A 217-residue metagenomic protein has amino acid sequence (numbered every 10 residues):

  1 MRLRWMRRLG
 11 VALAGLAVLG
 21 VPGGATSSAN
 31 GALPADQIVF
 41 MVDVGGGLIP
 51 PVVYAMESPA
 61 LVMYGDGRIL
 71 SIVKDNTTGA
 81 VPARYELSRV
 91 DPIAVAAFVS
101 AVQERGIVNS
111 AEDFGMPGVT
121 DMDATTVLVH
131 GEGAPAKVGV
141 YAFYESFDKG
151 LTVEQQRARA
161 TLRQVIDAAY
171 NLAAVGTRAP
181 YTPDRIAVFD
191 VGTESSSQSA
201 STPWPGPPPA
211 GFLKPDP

Functional and structural regions predicted by a protein language model:
R2-A29: Secretory targeting and sorting signals
G24-I49, V53, I107-P217: Short, well-ordered, aromatic-rich surface patches in folded extracellular/luminal domains
N30-K74, T78-I93, E112-F114: An N-terminus-focused feature that recognizes amino-terminal "leader" regions
L61, F98, V102, V127: Short, structured motif recognition centered on aromatic/hydrophobic residues
G65-D66, D91-V95, V129-A136: A short, structured loop/turn motif at beta-sheet edges
A83-E104, L162-V165: Long, charged/polar, surface-exposed segments that mediate recognition or autoinhibition
